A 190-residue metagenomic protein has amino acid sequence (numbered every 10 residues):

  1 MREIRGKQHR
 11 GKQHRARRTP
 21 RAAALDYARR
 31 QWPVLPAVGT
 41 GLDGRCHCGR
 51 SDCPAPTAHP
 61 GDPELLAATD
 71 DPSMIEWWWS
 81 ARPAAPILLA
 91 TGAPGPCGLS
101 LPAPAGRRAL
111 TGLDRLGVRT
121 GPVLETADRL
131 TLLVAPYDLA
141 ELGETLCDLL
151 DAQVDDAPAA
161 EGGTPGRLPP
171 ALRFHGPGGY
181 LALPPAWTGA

Functional and structural regions predicted by a protein language model:
R2-A127, Y137: Signature for HUH/AEP ssDNA processing cores
L132: Catalytic core of tubulin tyrosine ligase-like
Y137-A190: DNA replication initiation modules
